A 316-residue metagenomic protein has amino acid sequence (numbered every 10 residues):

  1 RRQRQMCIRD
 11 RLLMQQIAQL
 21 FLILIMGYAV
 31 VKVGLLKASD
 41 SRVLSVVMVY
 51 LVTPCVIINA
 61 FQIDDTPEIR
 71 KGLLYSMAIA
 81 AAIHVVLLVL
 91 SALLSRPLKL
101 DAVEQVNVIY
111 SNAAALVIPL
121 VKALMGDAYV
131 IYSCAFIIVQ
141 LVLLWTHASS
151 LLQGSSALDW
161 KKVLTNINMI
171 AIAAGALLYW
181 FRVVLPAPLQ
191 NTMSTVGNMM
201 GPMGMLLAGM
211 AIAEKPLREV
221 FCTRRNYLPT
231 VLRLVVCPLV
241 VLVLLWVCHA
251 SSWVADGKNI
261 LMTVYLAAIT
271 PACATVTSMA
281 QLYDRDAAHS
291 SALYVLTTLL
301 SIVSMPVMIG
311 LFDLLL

Functional and structural regions predicted by a protein language model:
R1-R2: Short, exposed "boundary/linker" segments that immediately precede the start of a downstream structural module
Q5, R9-L316: Alpha-helical transmembrane segments of multi-pass small-molecule/ion transporters
